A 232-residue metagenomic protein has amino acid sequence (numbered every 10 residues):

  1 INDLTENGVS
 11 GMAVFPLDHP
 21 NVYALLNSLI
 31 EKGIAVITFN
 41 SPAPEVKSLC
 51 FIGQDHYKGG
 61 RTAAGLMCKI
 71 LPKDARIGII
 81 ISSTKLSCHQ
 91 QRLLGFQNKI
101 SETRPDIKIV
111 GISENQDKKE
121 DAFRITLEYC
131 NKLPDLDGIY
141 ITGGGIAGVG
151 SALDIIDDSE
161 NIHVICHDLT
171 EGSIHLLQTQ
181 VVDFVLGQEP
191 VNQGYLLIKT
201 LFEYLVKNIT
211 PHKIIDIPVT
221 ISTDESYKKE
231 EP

Functional and structural regions predicted by a protein language model:
I1, I77-I79, I100-E120: Short beta-strand elements in bilobed, periplasmic/extracellular small-molecule ligand-binding domains
S10-I30, F96, G111-G172: Hydrophobic alpha-helical
N21-K58, T170-Q178: Flexible loop/hinge segments that line or gate small-molecule binding clefts
L49-C50, R76-K85: Short beta-strand segments enriched in small/hydrophobic residues
I52-A75, A122-F123, S173, E189-V206: Hydrophobic alpha-helical segments within soluble ligand-binding/sensing domains
G59-A63, S87-D106, D121, I125 (+2 more regions): Short, solvent-exposed amphipathic alpha-helices that sit in or adjacent to ligand/effector-binding or catalytic
E189-P232: Hinge/cleft segment of the Venus flytrap/periplasmic-binding protein
